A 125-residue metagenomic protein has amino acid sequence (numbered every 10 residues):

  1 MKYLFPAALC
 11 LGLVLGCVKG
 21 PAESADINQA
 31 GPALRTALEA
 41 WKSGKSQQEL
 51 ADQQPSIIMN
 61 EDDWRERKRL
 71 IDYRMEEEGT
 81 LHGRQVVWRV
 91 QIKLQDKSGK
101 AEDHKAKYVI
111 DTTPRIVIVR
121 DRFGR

Functional and structural regions predicted by a protein language model:
M1-L4: Positively charged n-region of N-terminal signal peptides that target proteins for export
L13-G16: C-terminal motif of bacterial Sec signal peptides marking the signal peptidase cleavage site
V18-G20: Bacterial signal peptide processing site
S24-P32: Soluble non-cytosolic domains of exported or imported proteins
P32-I71: Post-signal-peptide N-terminal segment of Sec-exported extracytoplasmic proteins
D72-E77: Short structured motifs
L81-R125: Exposed beta-sheet edge and beta->alpha loop/turn motif
